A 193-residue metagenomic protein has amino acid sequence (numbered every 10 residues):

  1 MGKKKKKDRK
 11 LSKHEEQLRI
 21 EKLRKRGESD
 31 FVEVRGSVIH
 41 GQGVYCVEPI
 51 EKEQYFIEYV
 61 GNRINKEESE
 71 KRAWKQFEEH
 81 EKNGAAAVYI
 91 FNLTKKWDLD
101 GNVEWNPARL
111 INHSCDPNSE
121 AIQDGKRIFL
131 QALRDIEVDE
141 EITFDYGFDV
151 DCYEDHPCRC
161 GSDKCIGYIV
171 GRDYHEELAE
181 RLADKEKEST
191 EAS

Functional and structural regions predicted by a protein language model:
M1-K52, E154-S193: Accessory low-complexity/Zn-finger-associated flanking regions of SET/PR-domain chromatin methyltransferases
K6, L18, K22-A121, L178: Catalytic cores of histone-lysine modification enzymes
E58, F144-D145: A generic structural signal for residues embedded in beta-strands
R63-E70, V150-C160: Short, Lys/Arg- and Gly-enriched loop/turn segments at beta-strand edges
N106-P107, K126, H156: Residues that flank catalytic or metal-binding motifs in active/ligand-binding sites
D116, D135-I136, F148-V150, C165: Short acidic/polar capping segments at secondary-structure boundaries
I128-I136: Exposed beta-sheet edge/beta-hairpin loop segments within beta-rich domains
